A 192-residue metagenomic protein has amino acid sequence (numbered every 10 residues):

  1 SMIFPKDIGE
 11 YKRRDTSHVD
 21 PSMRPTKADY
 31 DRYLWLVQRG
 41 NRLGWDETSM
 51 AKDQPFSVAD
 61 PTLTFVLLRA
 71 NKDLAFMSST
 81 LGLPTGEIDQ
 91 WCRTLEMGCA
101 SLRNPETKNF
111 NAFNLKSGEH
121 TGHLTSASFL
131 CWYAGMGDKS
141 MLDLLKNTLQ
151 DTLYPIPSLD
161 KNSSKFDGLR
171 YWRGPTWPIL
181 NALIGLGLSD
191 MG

Functional and structural regions predicted by a protein language model:
S1-V58, E96-T176: Extended glycan-interaction surfaces of carbohydrate-active proteins
G40-P84, I88: Extended amphipathic secondary-structure runs
D60-A75, H123-G135, P175-D190: Well-ordered alpha-helical segments within folded domains of soluble proteins
A75-E96, G135-T148, S189-G192: Structural helix-adjacent loops and short alpha-helical linkers that scaffold large soluble proteins
